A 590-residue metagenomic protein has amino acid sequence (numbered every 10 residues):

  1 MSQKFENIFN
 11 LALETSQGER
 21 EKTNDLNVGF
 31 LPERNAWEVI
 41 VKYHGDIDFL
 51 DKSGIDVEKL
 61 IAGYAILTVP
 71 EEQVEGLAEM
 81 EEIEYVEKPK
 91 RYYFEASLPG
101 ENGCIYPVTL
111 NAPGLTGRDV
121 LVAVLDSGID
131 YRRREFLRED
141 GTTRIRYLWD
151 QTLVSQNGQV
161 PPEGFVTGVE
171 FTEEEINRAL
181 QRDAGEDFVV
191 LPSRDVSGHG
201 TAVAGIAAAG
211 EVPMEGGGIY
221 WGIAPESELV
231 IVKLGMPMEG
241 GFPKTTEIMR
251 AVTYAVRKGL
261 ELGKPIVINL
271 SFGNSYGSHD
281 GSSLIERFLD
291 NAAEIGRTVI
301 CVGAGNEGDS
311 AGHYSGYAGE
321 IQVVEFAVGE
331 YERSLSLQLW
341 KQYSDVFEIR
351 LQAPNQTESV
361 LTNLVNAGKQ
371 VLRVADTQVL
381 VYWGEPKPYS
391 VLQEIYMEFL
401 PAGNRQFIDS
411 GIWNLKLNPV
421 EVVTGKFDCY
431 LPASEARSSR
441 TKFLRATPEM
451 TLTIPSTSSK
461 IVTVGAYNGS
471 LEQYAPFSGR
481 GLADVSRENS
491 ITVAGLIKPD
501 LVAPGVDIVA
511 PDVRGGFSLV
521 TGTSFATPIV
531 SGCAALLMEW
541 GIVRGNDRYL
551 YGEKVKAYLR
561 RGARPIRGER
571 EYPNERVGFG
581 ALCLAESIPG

Functional and structural regions predicted by a protein language model:
M1-I66, E72-A112, R118-L121, R138-G141 (+1 more regions): Autoinhibitory N-terminal propeptides
L26-G29, E261, P265-N274, G296-T298 (+2 more regions): C-terminal subdomain of the subtilisin-like protease fold in secreted/lumenal serine endopeptidases
P89, V232-L234, V252-D280, G303-A304 (+1 more regions): Short acidic, glycine-rich surface-loop motifs adjacent to enzyme active sites
L110-G117, L137-E139, Y220-A224, F242-V267 (+6 more regions): Mature extracellular/periplasmic domains of secretome proteins
L110-T246, G263, E332-L335, S344-D345 (+4 more regions): Subtilisin-like serine protease catalytic core
V154-R178, S310-R405, L417-N418, K442-A535: Extracellular S/T/G-rich loop segment that most often corresponds to the catalytic His/Ser-adjacent loop
A204-A207, V230-P237, K258-I266, V346-E348 (+2 more regions): Hydrolase catalytic cores
I395, V423-A433: Edge beta-strands of jelly-roll/beta-sandwich modules across compartments, strongly enriched in secreted/luminal
